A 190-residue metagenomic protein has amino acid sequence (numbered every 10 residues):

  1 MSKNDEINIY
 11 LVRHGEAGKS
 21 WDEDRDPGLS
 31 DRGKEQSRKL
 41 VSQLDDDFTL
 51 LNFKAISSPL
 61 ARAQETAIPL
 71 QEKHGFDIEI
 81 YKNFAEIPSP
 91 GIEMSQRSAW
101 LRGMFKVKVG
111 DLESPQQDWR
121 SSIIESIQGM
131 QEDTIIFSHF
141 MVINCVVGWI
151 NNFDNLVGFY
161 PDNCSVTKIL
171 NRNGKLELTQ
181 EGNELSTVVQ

Functional and structural regions predicted by a protein language model:
S2-N8, F76-I80, A85-L101, K106 (+1 more regions): Acidic, low-complexity terminal tails and accessory targeting/binding regions of phosphate-metabolizing enzymes
K3-E79, G103-L112: Active-site-proximal alpha-helix that buttresses catalytic centers in soluble enzyme cores
I9, F53, M130-M141: Generic beta-sheet signal
H14, H139, E184-V188: Histidine-centered active-site/metal-ligand motif
A17, V142-I143: Short active-site segment of divalent metal-dependent hydrolases/proteases that encodes the spacing between
S58-L60, N83, F137-M141: Short, well-ordered beta-to-alpha junction loops that form the rim of enzyme active sites and present histidine/acidic
P69, C145, W149: Active-site signature of alpha/beta-hydrolase-fold catalytic machinery across serine- and Asp/Cys-nucleophile hydrolases
M104-Q131: Internal catalytic-core helix/loop-beta-alpha segment that presents or stabilizes conserved functional determinants
